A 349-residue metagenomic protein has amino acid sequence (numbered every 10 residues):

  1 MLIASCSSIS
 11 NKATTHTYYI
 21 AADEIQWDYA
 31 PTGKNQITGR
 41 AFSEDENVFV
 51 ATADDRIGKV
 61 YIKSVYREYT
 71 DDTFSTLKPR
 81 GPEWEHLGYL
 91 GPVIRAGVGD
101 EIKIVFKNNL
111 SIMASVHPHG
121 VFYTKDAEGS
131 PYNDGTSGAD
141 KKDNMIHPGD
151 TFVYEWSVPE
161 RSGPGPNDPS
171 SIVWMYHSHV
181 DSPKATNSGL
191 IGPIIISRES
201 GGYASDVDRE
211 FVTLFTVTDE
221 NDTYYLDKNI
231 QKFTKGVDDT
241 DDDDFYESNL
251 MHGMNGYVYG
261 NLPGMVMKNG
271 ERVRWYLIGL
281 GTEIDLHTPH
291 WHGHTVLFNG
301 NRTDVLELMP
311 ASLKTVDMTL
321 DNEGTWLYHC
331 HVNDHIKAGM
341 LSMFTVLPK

Functional and structural regions predicted by a protein language model:
I3-S5: C-terminal motif of bacterial Sec signal peptides marking the signal peptidase cleavage site
S7-K349: Copper-binding active sites and cupredoxin-like electron-transfer domains, recognizing His/Cys-rich ligand loops
